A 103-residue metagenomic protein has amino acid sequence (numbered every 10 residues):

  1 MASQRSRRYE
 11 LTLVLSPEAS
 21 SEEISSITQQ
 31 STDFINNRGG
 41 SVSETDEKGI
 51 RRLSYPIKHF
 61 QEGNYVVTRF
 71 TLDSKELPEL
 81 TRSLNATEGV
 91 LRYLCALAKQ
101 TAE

Functional and structural regions predicted by a protein language model:
A2-E103: Structured, basic alpha/beta domains of bacterial-type, RNA-associated proteins
